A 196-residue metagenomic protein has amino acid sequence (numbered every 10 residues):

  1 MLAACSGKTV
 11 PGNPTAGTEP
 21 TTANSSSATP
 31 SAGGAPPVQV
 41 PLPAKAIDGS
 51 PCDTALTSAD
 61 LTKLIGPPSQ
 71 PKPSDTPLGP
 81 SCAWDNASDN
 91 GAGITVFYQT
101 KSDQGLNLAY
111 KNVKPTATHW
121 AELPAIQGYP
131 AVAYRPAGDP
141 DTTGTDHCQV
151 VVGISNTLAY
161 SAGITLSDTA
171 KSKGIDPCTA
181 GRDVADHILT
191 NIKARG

Functional and structural regions predicted by a protein language model:
L2-A4: C-terminal motif of bacterial Sec signal peptides marking the signal peptidase cleavage site
T9-G196: A small/polar (G/S/T-enriched), proline-flanked helix-loop surface module common in exported/cell-envelope proteins
